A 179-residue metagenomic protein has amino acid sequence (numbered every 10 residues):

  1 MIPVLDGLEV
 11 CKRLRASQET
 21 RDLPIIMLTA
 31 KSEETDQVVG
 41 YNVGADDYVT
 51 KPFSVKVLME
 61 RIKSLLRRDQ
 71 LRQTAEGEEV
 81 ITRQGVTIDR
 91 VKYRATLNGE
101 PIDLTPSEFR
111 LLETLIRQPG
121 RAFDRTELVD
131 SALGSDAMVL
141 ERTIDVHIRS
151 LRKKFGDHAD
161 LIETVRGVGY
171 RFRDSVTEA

Functional and structural regions predicted by a protein language model:
I2: Receiver (REC) domain active-site loop signature in two-component systems and cognate sites in sensor histidine kinases
L8, K12-S17, R21-T82: Basic, amphipathic DNA-recognition helix from helix-turn-helix-like DNA-binding domains
R15, L66, I116, R152-G156: Protein kinase-like catalytic domain
K56, R121-A132: Short coil-to-helix segment of the ABC ATPase nucleotide-binding domain corresponding to the Q-loop/switch region
S64-A122, T126: Short, Lys/Arg-enriched segments at the junction into DNA-binding effector domains of transcriptional regulators
D103, V146-I148, R152-A179: DNA-binding patch around the recognition helix
L111-L112, L128, L151, Y170: DNA major-groove recognition helices of helix-turn-helix
D136-R142: Short, positively charged loop/turn segments that connect secondary-structure elements
